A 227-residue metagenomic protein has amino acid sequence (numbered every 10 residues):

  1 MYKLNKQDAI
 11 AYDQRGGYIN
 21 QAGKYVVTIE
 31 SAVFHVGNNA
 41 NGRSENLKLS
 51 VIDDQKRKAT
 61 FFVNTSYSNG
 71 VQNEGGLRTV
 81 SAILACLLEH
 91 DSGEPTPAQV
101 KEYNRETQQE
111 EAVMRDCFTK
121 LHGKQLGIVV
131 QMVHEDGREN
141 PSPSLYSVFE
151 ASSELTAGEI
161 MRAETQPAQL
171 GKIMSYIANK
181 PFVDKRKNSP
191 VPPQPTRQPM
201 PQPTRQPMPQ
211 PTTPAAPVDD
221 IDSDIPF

Functional and structural regions predicted by a protein language model:
M1-F227: Short beta-rich binding modules
